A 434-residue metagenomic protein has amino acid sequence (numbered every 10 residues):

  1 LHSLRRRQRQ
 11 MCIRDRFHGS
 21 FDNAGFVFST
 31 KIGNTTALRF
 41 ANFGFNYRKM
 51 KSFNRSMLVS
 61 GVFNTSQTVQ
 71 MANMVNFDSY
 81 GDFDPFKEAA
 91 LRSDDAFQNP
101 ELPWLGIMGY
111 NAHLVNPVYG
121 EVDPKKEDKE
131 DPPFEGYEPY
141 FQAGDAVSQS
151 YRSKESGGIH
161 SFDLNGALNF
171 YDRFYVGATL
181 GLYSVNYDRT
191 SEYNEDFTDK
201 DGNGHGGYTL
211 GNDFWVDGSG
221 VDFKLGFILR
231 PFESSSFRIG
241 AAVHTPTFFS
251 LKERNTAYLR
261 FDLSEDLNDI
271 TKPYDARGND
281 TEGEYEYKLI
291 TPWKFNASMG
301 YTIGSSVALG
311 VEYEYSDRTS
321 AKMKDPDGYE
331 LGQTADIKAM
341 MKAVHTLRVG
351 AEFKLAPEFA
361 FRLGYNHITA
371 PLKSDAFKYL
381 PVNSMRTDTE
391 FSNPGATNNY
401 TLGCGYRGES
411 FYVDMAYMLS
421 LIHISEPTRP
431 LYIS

Functional and structural regions predicted by a protein language model:
H2-R9, I13, I422-I433: Single conserved hydrophobic/aromatic residue that forms the stacking wall/gate of nucleotide- or nucleobase-binding
R5, F17-A24, G158-F162, S219-F223 (+3 more regions): Residues that define the transmembrane beta-barrel architecture of outer-membrane proteins
R14, S148-R152, G207-F214, T281-E286 (+4 more regions): Extracellular loop and loop/strand-boundary signature of outer-membrane beta-barrel proteins
F28-T30, L168-F170, L225, L229-P231 (+4 more regions): Residue-level signature of outer-membrane beta-barrel architecture
K31-A41, S52, S56, R173 (+3 more regions): Short loop/turn motifs that connect adjacent beta-strands in outer-membrane beta-barrel proteins
A41-F45, D172-A178, F237-A241, A297 (+5 more regions): Transmembrane beta-strands of outer-membrane beta-barrel proteins
Y47-F53, L182-N186, V243-F249, I303 (+4 more regions): Transmembrane beta-strands of outer-membrane beta-barrel pores
S56-V62, R189-F197, K252-Y258, A321-E330 (+3 more regions): Outer-membrane beta-barrel translocator domains and adjoining extracellular loop/strand segments of Gram-negative
